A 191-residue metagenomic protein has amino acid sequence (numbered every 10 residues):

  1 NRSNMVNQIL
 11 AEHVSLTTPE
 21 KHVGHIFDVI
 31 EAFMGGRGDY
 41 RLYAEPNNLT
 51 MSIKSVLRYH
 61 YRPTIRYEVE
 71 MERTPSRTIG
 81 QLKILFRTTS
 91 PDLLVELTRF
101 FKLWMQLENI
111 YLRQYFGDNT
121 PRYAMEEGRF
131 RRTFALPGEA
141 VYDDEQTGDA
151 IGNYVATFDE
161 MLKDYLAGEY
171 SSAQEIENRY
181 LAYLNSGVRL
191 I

Functional and structural regions predicted by a protein language model:
R2-V23: Short, basic amphipathic alpha-helical segments that act as recognition/interaction helices in nucleic-acid-binding
D28-I191: Charged, low-complexity intrinsically disordered terminal regions and linker tails
